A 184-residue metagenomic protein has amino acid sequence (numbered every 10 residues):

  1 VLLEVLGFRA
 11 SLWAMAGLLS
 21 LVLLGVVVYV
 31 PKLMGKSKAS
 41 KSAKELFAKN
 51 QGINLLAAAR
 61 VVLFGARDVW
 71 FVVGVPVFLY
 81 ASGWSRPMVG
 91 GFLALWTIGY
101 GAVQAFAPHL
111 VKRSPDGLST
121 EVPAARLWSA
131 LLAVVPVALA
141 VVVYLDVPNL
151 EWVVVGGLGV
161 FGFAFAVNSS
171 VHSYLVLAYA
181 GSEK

Functional and structural regions predicted by a protein language model:
L3, A102-V122, V143: Helix-to-loop junctions at the C-terminal end of transmembrane segments in multipass secondary transporters
L3-G17, N149: A membrane-interface helix-boundary motif in multi-pass transporters
A10-W13, Y80-G99, E121-W128, W152-V153: Loop-to-transmembrane helix entry
A16-S37: C-terminal membrane-cytosol helix-exit motif in multi-pass small-molecule transporters
G52-T97: Helix-loop boundary and gating motifs at the non-cytosolic
G65-W70, A102, F163-V171: Hydrophobic transmembrane alpha-helices of Major Facilitator Superfamily
V77, S169-A180: Intracellular helix-loop hinge segments at the cytoplasmic ends of transmembrane helices in 12-TM rocker-switch-type
E121-H172: C-terminal transmembrane helical hairpin of 12-TM major facilitator-type secondary transporters
